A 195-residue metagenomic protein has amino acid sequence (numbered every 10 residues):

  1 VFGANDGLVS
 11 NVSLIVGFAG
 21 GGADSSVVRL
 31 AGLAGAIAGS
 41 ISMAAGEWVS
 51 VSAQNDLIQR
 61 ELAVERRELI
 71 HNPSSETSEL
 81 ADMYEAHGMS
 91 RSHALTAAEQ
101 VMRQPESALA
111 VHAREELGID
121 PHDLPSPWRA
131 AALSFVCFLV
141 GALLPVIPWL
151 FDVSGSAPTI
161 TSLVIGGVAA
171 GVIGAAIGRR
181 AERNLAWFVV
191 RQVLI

Functional and structural regions predicted by a protein language model:
N5, Q54-F135: Cytosol/matrix-facing amphipathic helices and coiled-coil assembly/linker segments of eukaryotic membrane proteins
D6, A45, A94, F138 (+1 more regions): Residue-level signature of catalytic and energy-coupling elements of molecular machines, predominantly ATP/GTP-dependent
G7-V12, S134-P145: Core segments of transmembrane alpha-helices that mediate helix-helix packing or line hydrophobic substrate/ligand
I15-F18, L143-L150, G171-A176: Alpha-helical transmembrane segments of multipass membrane proteins
F18-A31, V146-P158: Helix-coil boundary and interhelical linker segments in multi-pass alpha-helical membrane proteins
A44-L57: Transmembrane signal-anchor/signal-peptide helices with a preference for the extracytoplasmic
S156-V168: Structural signature of hydrophobic alpha-helical transmembrane segments
G171-I195: Interfacial loop-to-transmembrane junctions
